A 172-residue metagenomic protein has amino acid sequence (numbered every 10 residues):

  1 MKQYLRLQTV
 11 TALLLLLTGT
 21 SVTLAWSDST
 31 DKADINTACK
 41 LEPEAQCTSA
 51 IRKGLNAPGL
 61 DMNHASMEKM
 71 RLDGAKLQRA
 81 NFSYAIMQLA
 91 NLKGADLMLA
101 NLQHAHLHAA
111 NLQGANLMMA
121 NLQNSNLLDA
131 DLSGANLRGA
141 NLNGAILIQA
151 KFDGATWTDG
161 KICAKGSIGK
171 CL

Functional and structural regions predicted by a protein language model:
K2, S21-L24: Linear-motif-rich, low-complexity cytosolic tails and juxtamembrane regions
K2-T11: Bacterial N-terminal signal peptides that target proteins for export
V10-S21: Bacterial N-terminal signal peptides
A25-L172: Tandem repeat scaffolds
